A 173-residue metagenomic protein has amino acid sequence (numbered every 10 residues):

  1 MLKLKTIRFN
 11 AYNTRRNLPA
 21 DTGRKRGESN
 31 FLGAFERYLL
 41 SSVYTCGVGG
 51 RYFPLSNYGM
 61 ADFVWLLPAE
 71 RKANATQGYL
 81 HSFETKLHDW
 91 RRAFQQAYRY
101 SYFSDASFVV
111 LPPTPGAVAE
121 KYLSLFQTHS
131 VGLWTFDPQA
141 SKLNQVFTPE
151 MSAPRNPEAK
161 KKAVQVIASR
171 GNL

Functional and structural regions predicted by a protein language model:
M1-A11, R16-P19, T128-L173: Non-catalytic C-terminal interaction segments of nucleic acid-processing enzymes
L2-A69, N74: Acidic-basic catalytic patches of nuclease active cores, encompassing PD-(D/E)XK and other metal-cofactor nuclease
M60, V64, Y79-E84: Short hydrophobic-acidic sequence motifs that mark active-site Asp/Glu residues
K72, G116, K142: Flexible, glycine-rich phosphate/dinucleotide-binding loops and adjacent beta-alpha linkers at cofactor/substrate
A73-Q77, P157-K160: Short, charged, solvent-exposed linker or helix-capping segments at domain edges/interfaces that act as flexible hinges
L80, T85-T135: Catalytic cores of nucleic-acid endonucleases
